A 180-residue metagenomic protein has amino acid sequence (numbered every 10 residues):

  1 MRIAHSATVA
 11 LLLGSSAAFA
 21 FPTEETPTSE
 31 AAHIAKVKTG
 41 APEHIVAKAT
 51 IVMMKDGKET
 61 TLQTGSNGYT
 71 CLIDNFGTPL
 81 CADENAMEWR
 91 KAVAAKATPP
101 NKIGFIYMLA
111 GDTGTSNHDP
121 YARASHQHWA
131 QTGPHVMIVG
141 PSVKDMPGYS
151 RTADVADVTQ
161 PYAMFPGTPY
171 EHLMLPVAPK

Functional and structural regions predicted by a protein language model:
M1-T8: Bacterial N-terminal signal peptides that target proteins for export
A10-L13: Short, linear, compositionally biased motifs with a strong N-terminal bias
S15-A17: N-terminal signal peptide c-region/cleavage motif recognized by signal peptidases
F21-K180: Primary mode marks residue(s) on the alpha4-beta5-alpha5 output face of response regulator receiver
